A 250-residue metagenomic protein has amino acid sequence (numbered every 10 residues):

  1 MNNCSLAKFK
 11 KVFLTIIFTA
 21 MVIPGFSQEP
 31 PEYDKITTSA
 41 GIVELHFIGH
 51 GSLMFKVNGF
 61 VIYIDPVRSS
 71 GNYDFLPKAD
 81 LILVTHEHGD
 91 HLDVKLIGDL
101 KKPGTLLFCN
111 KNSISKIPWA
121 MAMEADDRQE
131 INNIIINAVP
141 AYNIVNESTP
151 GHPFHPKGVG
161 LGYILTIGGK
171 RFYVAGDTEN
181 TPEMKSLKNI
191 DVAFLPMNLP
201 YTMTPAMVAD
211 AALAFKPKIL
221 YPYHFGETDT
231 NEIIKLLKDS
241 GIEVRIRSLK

Functional and structural regions predicted by a protein language model:
N2-L14: Bacterial N-terminal signal peptides that target proteins for export
V12-G25: Bacterial N-terminal signal peptides
Q28-P77, W119-K188, R247-K250: Core dinuclear metal-dependent hydrolase active-site scaffold
R68-S113, K188-F194: Active-site metal-binding motif and surrounding structural segment of the metallo-beta-lactamase
S70-N72, H88-L92, I114-I117, D127-E130 (+4 more regions): Active-site environment of divalent metal-dependent phosphoester hydrolases
K95-L100, E183-S186, M207-A211, E232-I233: A short acidic, amphipathic alpha-helical/loop segment
M121-N132, K157, A209, L213-K250: Binuclear metal-ion centers of metallo-dependent hydrolases, dominated by the metallo-beta-lactamase
I190-L195, L199-P222: Proline-aspartate-enriched helix->loop->beta-strand connector
